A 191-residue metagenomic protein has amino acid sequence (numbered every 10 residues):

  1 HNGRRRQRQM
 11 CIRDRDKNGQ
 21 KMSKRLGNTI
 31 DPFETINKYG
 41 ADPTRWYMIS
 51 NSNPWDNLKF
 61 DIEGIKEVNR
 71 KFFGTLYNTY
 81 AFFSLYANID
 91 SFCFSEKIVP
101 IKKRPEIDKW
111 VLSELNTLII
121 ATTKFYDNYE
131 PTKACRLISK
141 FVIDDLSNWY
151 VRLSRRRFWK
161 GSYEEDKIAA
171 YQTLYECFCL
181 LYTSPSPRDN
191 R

Functional and structural regions predicted by a protein language model:
H1-N2, K17-N18, G64, N148: Helix-centric, low-specificity signal for extended rod-like, repetitive segments
H1-R8, I12, Y182-R191: Single conserved hydrophobic/aromatic residue that forms the stacking wall/gate of nucleotide- or nucleobase-binding
Q9, R13-G27: Active-site and channel-lining beta-strand-loop segments that bind or position nucleotide-derived/phosphorylated
T29-D31: A short acidic/small-residue loop/turn micro-motif
E34-S184, R191: Helix-rich, typically C-terminal accessory recognition domains appended to large enzymatic cores
